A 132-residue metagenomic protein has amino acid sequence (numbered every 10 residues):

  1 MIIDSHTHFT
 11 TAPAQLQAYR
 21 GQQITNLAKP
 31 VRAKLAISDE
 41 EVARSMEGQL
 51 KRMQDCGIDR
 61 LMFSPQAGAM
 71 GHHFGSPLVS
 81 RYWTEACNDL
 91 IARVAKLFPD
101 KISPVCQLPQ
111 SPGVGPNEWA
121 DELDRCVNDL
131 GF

Functional and structural regions predicted by a protein language model:
M1-F132: Helix-coil boundary/capping segments in enzymes
